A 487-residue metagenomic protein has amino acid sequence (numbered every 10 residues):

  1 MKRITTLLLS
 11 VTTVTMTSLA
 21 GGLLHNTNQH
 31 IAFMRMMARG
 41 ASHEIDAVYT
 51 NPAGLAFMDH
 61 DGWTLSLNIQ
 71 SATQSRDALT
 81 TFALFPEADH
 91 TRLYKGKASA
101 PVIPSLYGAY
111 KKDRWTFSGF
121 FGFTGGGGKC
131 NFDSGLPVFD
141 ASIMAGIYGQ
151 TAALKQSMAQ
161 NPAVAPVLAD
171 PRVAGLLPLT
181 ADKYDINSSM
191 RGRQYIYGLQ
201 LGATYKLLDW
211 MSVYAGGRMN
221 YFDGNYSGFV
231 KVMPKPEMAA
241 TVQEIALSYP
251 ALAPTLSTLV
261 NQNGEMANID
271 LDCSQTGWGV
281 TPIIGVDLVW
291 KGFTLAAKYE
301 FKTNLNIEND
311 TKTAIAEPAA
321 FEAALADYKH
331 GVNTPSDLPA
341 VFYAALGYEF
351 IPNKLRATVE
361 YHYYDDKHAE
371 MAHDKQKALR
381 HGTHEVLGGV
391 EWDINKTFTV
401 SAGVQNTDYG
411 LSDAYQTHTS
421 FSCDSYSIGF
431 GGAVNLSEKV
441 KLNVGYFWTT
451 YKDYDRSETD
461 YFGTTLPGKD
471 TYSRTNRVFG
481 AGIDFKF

Functional and structural regions predicted by a protein language model:
I4, M16-N131, A145, F421 (+1 more regions): N-terminal, post-signal peptide beta-strand-biased segments of exported outer-membrane/organellar beta-barrel and other
D46, S99-P104, Y195-L199, T276-P282 (+5 more regions): Residues that define the transmembrane beta-barrel architecture of outer-membrane proteins
L65-T73, G119-F123, A215-M219, A297-F301 (+4 more regions): Transmembrane beta-barrel strands of outer-membrane/channel proteins
A83-D89, D133-I186, D223-D272, I307-G331 (+3 more regions): Solvent-exposed loop segments that connect transmembrane elements
A109-K112, L201, Y205, M219 (+8 more regions): Residue-level signature of outer-membrane beta-barrel architecture
R114-F117, W210-V213, G292-L295, N353-A357 (+2 more regions): Repeated loop/turn-to-beta-strand initiation elements of outer-membrane beta-barrel proteins
G285-V289, F293-E308, G331-G410: Detector for outer-membrane/organellar transmembrane beta-barrel domains, recognizing the amphipathic beta-strand
G432-V434, Y446, S473-F487: Outer-membrane beta-barrel "beta-signal"
